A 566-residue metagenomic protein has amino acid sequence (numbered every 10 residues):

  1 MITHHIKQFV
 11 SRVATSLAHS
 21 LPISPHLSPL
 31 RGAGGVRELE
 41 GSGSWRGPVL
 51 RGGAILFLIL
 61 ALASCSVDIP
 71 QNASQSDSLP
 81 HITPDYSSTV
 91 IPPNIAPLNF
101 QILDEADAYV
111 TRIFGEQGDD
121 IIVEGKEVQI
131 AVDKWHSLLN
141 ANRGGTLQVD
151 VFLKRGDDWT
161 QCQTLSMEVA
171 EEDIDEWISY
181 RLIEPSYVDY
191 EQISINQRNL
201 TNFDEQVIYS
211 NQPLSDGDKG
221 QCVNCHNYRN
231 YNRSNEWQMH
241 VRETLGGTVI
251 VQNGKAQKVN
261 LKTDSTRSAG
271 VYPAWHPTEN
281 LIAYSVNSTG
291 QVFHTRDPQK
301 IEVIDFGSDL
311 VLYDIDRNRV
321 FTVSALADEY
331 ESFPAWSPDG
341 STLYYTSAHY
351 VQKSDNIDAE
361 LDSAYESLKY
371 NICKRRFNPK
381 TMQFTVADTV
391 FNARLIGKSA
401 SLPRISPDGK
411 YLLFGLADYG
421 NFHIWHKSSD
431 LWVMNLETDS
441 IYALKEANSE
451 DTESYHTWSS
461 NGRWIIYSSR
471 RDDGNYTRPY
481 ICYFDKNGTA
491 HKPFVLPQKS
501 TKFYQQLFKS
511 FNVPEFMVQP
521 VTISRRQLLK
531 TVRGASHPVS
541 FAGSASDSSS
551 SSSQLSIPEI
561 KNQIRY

Functional and structural regions predicted by a protein language model:
H4-Q8, H19, H26: Low-complexity, intrinsically disordered or signal/transmembrane-proximal segments
Q8-F9, L39: Cationic, low-complexity basic patches in intrinsically disordered or flexible, solvent-exposed regions
H26, G34-V36: Preference for protein termini
R31-A33, E40, R46-R51: Glycine-biased, low-complexity coil/linker segments
G53-A63: Bacterial N-terminal signal peptides
C65-Y566: Sequence signature of WD/YWTD-type beta-propeller architectures
